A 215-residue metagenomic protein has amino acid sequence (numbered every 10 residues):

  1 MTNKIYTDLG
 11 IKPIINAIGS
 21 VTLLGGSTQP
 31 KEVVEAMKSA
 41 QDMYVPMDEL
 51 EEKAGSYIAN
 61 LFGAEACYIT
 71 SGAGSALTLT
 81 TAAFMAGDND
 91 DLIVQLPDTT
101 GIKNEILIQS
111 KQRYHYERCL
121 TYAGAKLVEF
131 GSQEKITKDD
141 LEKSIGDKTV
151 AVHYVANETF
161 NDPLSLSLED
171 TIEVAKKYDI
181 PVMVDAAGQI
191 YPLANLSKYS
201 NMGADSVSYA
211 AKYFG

Functional and structural regions predicted by a protein language model:
M1, A40-Y44, D48: N-terminal alpha-helical segment of soluble enzymes
T2-L24, T28, L50, G55 (+3 more regions): Conserved PLP-enzyme active-site core in the AAT-like
P30-E32: Conserved, well-structured ligand/cofactor-binding cores
